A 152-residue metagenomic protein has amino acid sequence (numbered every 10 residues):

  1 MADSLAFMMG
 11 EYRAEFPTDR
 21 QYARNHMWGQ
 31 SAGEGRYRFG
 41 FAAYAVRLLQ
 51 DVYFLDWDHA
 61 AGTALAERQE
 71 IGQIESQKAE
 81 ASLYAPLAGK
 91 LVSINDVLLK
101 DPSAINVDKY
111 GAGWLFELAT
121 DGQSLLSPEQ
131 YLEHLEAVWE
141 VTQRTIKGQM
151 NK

Functional and structural regions predicted by a protein language model:
M1-E67, A81, S93-K152: Non-catalytic terminal segments and appended small domains
S76-A79, L87: Periplasm/extracytoplasmic soluble domains of Gram-negative envelope assemblies and related organellar analogs
